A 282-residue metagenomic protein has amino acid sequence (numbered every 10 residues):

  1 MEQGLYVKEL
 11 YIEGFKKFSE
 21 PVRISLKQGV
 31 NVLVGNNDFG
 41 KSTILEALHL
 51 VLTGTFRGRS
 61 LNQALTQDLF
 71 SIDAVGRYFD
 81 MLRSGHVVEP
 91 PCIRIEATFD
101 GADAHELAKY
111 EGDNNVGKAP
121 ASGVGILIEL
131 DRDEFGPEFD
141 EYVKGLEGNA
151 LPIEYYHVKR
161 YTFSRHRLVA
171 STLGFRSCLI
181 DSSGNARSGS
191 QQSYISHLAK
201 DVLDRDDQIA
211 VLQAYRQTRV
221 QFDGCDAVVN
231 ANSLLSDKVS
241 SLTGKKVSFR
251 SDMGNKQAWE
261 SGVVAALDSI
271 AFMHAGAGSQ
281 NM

Functional and structural regions predicted by a protein language model:
E2, A199-M282: Extended helical coiled-coil dimerization/tether regions that scaffold and oligomerize large DNA-maintenance assemblies
E2-G54, R59-A74, R83: Pre-Walker A-like glycine/lysine-rich segment at the N-terminus of P-loop NTPase domains
Y6, E89-P91, Q257-S261: A short, compositionally biased
E13, K27, T98-A102, E129 (+1 more regions): Solvent-exposed residues in well-ordered beta-strands and their adjoining turns, especially edge/terminal strands
A64-P90, E96-R216: Glycine-rich phosphate-binding loops of NTPases
